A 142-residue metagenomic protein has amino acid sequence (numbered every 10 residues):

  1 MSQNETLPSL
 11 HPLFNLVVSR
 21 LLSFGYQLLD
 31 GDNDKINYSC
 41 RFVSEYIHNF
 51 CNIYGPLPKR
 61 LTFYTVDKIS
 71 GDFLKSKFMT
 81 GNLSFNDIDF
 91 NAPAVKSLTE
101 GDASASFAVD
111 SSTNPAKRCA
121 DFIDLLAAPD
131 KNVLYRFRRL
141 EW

Functional and structural regions predicted by a protein language model:
M1-Y64, K117-W142: Conserved short "hinge" loops at termini or chain/domain junctions
Q3-S9, G71-W142: Short loop/turn elements at secondary-structure junctions
